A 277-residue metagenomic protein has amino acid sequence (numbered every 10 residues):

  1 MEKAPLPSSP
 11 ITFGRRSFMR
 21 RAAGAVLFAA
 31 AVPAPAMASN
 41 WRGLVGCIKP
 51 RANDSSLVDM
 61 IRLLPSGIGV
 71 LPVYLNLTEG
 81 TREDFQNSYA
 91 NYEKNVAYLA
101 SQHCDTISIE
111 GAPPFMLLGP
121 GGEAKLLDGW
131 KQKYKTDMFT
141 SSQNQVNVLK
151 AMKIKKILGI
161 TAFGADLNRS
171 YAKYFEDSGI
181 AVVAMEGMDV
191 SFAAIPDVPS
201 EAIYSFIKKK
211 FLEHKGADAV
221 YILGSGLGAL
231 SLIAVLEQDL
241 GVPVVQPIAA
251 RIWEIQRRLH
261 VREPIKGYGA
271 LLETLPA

Functional and structural regions predicted by a protein language model:
M1-S17: N-terminal secretory signal peptides
T12, V32-N40: C-terminal segment of N-terminal export signals and the immediately downstream linker at the start of the mature
R15-F28: N-terminal export leaders
M37-K94, A165-N168, A172-P199: N-terminal glycine-rich anion-binding loop in soluble enzyme alpha/beta folds
D105-E110, L158-T161, A217-G224: Periplasmic-binding protein-like
E110-D137: Glycine/small-residue-rich loop that forms an oxyanion/phosphate-binding "nest" at active or ligand-binding sites
L126, W130, T136-A193, E273: Conserved beta-alpha
V190-S191, V244-E263: Short, flexible loop segments at boundaries between secondary-structure elements
